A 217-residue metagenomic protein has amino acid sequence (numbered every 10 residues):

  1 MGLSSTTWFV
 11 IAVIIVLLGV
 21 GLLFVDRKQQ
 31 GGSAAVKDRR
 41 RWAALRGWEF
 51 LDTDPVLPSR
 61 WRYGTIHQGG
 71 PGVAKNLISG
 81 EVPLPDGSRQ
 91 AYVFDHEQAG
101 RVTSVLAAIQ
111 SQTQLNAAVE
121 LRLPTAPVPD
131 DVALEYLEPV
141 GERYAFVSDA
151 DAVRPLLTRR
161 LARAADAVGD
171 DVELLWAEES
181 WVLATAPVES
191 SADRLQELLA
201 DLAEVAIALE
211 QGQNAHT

Functional and structural regions predicted by a protein language model:
M1-V13: Feature marks short, highly hydrophobic, charge-poor N-terminal signal-anchor/signal peptide-like helices that anchor
A12-V20: Core hydrophobic alpha-helical transmembrane segments of single-pass membrane proteins
I15-V16, Q30, P55-T65: Membrane-cytosol interface segments
V20-L45: Transmembrane-cytosolic junction motif
R40, A44-R46, D52, P58 (+1 more regions): Charged, low-complexity intrinsically disordered regions
